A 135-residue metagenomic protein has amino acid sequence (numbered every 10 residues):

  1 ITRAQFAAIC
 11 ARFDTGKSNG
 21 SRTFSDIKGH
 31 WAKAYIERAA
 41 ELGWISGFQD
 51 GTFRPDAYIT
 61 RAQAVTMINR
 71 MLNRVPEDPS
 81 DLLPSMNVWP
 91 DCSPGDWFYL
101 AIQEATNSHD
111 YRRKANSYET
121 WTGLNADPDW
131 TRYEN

Functional and structural regions predicted by a protein language model:
I1-A7, A11-Y35, L42-A62, M71-N135: Feature responds to low-complexity, polar/acidic, surface-exposed segments characteristic of secreted/exported proteins
